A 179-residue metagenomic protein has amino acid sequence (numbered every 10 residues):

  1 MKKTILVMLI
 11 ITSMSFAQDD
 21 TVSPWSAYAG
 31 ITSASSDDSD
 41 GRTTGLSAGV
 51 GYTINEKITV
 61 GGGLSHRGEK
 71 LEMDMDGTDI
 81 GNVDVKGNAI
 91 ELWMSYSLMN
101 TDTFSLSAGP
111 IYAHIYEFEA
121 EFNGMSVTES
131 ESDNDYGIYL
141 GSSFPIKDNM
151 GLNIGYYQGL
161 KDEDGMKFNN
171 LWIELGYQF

Functional and structural regions predicted by a protein language model:
M1-S23: Cleavable N-terminal export/targeting peptides
A17-D74, I90, T103-F104, Y112-H114 (+2 more regions): Short glycine/proline- and aromatic-enriched beta-strand/turn motifs that initiate or cap beta-hairpins
Q18-D20, I54-E56, M94-N100, I146-D148 (+2 more regions): Outer-membrane beta-barrel proteins
I31-G41, S65-N88, H114-Y136, L160-M166: Flexible, solvent-exposed loop segments that connect beta-strands
G61-G63, W93, S105-I111, G141 (+1 more regions): Outer-envelope exported proteins of Gram-negative bacteria
R67-M75, N134-F179: Predominantly the C-terminal beta-signal and adjacent terminal strand-loop region of outer-membrane beta-barrel
T78-F104: Helix-adjacent hinge/juxtasegments
